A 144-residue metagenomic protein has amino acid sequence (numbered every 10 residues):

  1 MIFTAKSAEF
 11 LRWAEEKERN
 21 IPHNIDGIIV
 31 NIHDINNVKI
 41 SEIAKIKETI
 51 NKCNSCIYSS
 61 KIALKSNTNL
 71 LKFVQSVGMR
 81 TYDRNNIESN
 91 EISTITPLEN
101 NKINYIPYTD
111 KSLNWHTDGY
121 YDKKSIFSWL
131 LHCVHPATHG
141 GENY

Functional and structural regions predicted by a protein language model:
I2-Y144: Non-heme Fe(II) oxygenase catalytic core, chiefly the N-lobe of the double-stranded beta-helix
